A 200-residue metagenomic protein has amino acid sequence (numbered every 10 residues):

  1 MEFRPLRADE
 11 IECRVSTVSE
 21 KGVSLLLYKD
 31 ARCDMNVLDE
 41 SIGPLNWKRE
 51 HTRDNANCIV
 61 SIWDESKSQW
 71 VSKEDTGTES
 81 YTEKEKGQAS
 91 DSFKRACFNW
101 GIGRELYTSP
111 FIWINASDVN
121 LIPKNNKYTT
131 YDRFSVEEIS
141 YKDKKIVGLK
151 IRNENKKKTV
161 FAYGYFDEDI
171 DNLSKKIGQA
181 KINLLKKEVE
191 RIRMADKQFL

Functional and structural regions predicted by a protein language model:
M1-S19, V23, W113-L200: Interfaces that engage single-stranded nucleic acids at replication/repair/recombination sites
E2-E50: Strand-helix-loop interaction patch of compact alpha/beta domains
A31-F166: Positively charged, aromatic-enriched nucleic acid-contacting surfaces
